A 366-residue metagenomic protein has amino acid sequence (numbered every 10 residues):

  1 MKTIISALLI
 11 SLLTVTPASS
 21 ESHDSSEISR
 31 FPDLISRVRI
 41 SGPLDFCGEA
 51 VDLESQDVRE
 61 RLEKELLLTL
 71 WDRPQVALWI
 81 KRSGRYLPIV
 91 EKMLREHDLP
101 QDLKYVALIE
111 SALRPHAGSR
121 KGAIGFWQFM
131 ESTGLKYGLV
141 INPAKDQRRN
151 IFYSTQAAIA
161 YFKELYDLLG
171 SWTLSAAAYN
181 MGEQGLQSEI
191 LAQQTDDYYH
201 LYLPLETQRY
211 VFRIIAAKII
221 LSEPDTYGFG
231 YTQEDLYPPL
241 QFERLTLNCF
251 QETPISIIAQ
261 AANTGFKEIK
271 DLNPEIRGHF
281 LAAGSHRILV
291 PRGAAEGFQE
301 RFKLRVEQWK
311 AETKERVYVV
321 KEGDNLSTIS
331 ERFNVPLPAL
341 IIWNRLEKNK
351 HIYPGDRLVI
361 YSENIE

Functional and structural regions predicted by a protein language model:
M1-A7: Sec-dependent signal peptide recognition, specifically the positively charged N-region followed immediately by
I5, L12-D98, L103: An acidic, Gly/Ser/Thr/Pro-rich helix-cap/linker signature
D72, V76-L87, E96-L99, S119-W127 (+9 more regions): Solvent-exposed, acidic/flexible segments
L99-H116, S175-G182, K218, I269-N273 (+2 more regions): Short, functionally critical alpha-helical segments immediately adjacent to catalytic or ligand/cofactor-binding
K121-P143, T155-F162, L186-E189: Substrate-binding/active-site groove segments that recognize and process beta-1,4-linked N-acetyl-hexosamine
F162-S188: Catalytic and binding regions of secreted/periplasmic enzymes and modules that target cell-wall glycans
E234-N263, K310-N334, E347, Y353-R357: Primarily a LysM-type cell-wall glycan-binding module
L272-V306, V335-E366: Extracellular LysM carbohydrate-binding repeats and other cell-envelope/extracellular binding modules
